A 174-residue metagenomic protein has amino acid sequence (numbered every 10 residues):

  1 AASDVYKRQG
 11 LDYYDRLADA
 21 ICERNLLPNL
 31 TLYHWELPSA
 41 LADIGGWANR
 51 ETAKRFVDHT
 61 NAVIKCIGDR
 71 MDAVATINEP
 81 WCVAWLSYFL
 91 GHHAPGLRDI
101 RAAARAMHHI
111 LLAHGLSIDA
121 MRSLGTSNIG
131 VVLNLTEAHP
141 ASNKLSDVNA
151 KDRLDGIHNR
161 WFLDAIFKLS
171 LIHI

Functional and structural regions predicted by a protein language model:
A1-Y6, I174: Short, small-residue-biased leader/transition segments that mark boundaries at the very start of proteins
K7-I172: Non-catalytic scaffold segments within catalytic domains of secreted glycoside hydrolases
